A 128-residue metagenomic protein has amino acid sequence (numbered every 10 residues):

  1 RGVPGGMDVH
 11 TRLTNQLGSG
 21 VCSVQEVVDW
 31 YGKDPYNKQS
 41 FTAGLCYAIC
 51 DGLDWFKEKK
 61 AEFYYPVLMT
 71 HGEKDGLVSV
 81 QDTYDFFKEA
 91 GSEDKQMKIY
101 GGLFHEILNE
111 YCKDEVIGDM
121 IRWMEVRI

Functional and structural regions predicted by a protein language model:
R1-T42: Alpha/beta-hydrolase-fold enzymes
K38-Q39, K74-V78, E106: Acidic catalytic loop of the alpha/beta-hydrolase fold
F41-K59: Active-site nucleophile elbow and catalytic-triad environment of alpha/beta-hydrolase enzymes
A43, S79-T83, N109-D114: Conserved strand-to-helix beginnings and helix N-cap segments that scaffold or border functional pockets
F63, M69-H71, D75: Short beta-strand/loop motif that positions the catalytic acidic residue of the alpha/beta-hydrolase fold
Y65, S79-K88: Short alpha-helix in the alpha/beta-hydrolase fold that links the catalytic acid
Q96-I128: Catalytic active-site module of serine/aspartate enzymes centered on a nucleophile-bearing elbow/loop
